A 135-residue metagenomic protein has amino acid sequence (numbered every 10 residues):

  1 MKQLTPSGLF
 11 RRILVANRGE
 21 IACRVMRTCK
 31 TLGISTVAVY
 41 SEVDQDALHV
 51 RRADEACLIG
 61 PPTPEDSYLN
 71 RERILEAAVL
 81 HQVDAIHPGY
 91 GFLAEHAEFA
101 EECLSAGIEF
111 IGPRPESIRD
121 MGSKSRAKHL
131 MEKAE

Functional and structural regions predicted by a protein language model:
M1-E135: N-terminal beta-alpha lobe that positions the nucleotide/phosphoryl donor in ATP/NTP-coupled carboxylate activation
